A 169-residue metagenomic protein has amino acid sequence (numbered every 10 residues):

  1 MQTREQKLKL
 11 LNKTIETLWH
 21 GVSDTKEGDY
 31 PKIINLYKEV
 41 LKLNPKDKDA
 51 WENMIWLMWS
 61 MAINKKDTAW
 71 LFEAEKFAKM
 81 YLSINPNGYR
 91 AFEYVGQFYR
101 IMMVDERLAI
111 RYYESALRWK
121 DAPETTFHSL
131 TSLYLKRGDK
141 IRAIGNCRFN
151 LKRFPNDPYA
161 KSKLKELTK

Functional and structural regions predicted by a protein language model:
M1-P31: N-terminal leader/linker segments that initiate helical-solenoid repeat arrays
T3, K26-N44, W70-N85: Amphipathic alpha-helices of TPR/Sel1-like and other helical repeat/solenoid scaffolds
K7-L11, Y30, K48, L71 (+3 more regions): Start-of-helix signal in alpha-solenoid helical-repeat scaffolds, especially tetratricopeptide repeats
I15-E27, I55, W59-K66, G96-V104 (+3 more regions): Short coil/turn linking the two alpha-helices of tandem helical-hairpin repeats
L41, A78-L82, L117, L151 (+1 more regions): A conserved position within tetratricopeptide repeats
D49-S129: Alpha-helical adaptor scaffolds
L133-K169: Terminal, low-structured helical/coil segments at or just beyond the last alpha-helical repeat
